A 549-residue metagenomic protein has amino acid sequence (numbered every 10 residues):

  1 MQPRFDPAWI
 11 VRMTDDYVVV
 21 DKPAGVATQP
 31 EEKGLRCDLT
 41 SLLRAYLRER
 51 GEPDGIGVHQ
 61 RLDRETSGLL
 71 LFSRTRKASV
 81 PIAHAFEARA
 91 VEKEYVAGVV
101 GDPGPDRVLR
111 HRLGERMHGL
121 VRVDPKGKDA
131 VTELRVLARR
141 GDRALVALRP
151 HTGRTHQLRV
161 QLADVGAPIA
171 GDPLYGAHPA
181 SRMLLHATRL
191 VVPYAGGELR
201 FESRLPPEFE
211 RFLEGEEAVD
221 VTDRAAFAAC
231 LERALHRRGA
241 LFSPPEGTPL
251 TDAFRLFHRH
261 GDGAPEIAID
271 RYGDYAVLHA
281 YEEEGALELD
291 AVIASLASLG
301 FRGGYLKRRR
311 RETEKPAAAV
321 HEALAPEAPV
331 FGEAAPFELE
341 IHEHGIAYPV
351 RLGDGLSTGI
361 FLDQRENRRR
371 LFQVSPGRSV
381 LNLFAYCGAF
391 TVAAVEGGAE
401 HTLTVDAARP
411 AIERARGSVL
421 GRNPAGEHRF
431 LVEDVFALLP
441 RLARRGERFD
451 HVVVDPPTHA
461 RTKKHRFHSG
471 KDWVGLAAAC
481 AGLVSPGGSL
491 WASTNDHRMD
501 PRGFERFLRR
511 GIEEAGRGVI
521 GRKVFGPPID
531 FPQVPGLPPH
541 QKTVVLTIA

Functional and structural regions predicted by a protein language model:
M1-V219: RNA pseudouridine synthases
M183, L205-Y275: Non-catalytic accessory regions of SAM-dependent methyltransferases
R259-G263, D270, A286-F361, R369: Non-catalytic substrate-recognition/targeting regions of SAM-dependent transferases
C387-A399: Conserved SAM-binding loop of SAM-dependent methyltransferases across substrates and taxa, primarily the Class I
H401-D406: Conserved SAM-binding motif I beta-strand of class I
P410-H451: S-adenosyl-L-methionine
A411, V432, F449-A479, S485: Mobile active-site "lid"/loop adjacent to the S-adenosyl-L-methionine
S489-A549: C-terminal catalytic and target-recognition region of SAM-dependent MTase-like enzymes, primarily methyltransferases
